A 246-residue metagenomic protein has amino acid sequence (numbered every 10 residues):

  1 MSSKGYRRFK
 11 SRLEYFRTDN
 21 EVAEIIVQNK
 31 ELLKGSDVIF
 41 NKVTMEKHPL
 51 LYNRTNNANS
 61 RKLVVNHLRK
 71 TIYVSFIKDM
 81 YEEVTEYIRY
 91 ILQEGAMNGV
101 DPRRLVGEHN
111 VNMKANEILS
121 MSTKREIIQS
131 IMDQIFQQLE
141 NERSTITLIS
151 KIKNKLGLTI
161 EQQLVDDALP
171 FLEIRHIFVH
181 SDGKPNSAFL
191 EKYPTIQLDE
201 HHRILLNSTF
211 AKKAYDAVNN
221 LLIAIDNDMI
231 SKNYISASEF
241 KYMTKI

Functional and structural regions predicted by a protein language model:
M1-K4, F16, S122, T159: Low-complexity, intrinsically disordered/propeptide-like segments
M1-R7, S11, N20, Q28-N29 (+4 more regions): Polyanionic, low-complexity intrinsically disordered segments
R12, K151, K155, L221: Residues that form generic nucleotide/phosphate-binding pockets
L13-F16, N20, I77: Amphipathic alpha-helical coiled-coil segments
D37-I39: Entry/capping segment at the start of metal-dependent catalytic domains with acidic active-site entry clusters
T44-P170: Helix-loop junctions and short alpha-helical segments
E83-E94, I177, S181-K184, A224: Amphipathic alpha-helical interaction surfaces
L169, R175-H176: Amphipathic, soluble alpha/beta structural segments
